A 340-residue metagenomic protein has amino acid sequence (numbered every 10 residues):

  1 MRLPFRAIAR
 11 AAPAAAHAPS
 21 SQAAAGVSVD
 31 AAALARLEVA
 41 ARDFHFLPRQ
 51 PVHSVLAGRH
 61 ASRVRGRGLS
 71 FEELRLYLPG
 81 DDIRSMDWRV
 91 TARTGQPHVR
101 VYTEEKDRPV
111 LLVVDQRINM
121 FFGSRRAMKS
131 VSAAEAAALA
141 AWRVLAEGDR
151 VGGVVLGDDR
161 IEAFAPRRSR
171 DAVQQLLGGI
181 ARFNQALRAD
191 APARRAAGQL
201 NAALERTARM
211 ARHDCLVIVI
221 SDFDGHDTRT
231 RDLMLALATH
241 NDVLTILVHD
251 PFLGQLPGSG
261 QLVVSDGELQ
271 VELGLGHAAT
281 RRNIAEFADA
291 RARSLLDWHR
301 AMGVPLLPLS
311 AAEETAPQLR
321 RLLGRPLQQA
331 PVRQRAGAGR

Functional and structural regions predicted by a protein language model:
R2-R63, L76-D81, V90, V99-E135 (+1 more regions): Exposed, interaction-prone extracellular/peripheral surfaces
E73: Acidic, metal-associated active-site segment
R84-T94: N-terminal low-complexity, intrinsically disordered segments
